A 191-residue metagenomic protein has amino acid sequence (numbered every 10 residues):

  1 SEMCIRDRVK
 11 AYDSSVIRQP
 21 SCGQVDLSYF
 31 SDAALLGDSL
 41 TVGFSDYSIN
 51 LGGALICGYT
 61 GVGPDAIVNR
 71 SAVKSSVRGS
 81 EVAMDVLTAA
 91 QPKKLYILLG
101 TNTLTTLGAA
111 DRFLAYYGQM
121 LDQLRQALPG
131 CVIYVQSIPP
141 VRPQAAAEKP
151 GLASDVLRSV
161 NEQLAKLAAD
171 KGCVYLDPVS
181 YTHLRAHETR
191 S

Functional and structural regions predicted by a protein language model:
S1-E2, R6-Y29: N-terminal, intrinsically disordered, polar/charged segments of Gram-positive cell-envelope systems that serve as
E2-D7, T182-T189: Conserved small/polar residues in nucleotide/adenosyl-binding loops
G23-A115: Conserved SGNH/GDSL esterase-like catalytic core that processes O-acyl groups on lipids and polysaccharides
A34-L35, K94-L98, V132-S137, L176-D177: Structural recognition of the beta-strand scaffold that forms the well-ordered cores of secreted hydrolase catalytic
L98-N102, R125-L157: Active-site segments of SGNH/GDSL-like serine hydrolases that catalyze O-acetyl group transfer/hydrolysis on lipids
G108-Y116, K149-V156: Alpha-helix N-cap and loop-to-helix initiation/capping positions
Y117-L121, N161: Generic structural signal for well-ordered alpha-helices, preferentially at hydrophobic/aromatic core positions
R142-P178: Substrate-gating cap/lid alpha-helix
